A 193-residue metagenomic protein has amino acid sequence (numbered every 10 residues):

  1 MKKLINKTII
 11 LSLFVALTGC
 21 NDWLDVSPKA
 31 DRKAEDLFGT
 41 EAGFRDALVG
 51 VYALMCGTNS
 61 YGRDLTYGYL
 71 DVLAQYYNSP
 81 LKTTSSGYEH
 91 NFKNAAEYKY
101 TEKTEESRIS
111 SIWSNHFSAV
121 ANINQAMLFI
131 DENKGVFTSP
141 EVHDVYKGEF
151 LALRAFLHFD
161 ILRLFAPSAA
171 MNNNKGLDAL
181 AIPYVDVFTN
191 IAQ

Functional and structural regions predicted by a protein language model:
M1, C20-D22, V51, I123 (+1 more regions): Terminal processing/anchoring signals of secreted or surface-associated proteins and related intramolecular
M1-K29: Bacterial Sec-dependent N-terminal signal peptides
C20-D71: Membrane-proximal, proline-rich intrinsically disordered regions
K29, G57, Y69-Y100, V187-T189: A structural signal for short, hydrophobic/glycine-enriched beta-strand patches
C56-Y61, Y76, L157-A170: Secretory-pathway/luminal and periplasmic proteins that interact with or process carbohydrate-rich
E89-F165: Conserved, well-structured interaction surfaces
F165-Q193: Short coil/linker segments at helix-helix boundaries
